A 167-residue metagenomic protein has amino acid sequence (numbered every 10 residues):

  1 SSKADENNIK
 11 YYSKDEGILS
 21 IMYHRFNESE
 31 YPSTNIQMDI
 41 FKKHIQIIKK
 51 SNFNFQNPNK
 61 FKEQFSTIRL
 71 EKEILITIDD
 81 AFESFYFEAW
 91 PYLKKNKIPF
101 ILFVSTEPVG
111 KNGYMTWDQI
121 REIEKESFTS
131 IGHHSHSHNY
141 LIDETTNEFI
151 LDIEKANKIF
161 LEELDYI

Functional and structural regions predicted by a protein language model:
S1-I74: N-terminal pre-catalytic segment of deacetylase/amide-hydrolase enzymes
E16, I21-Y31, E71-I74, E83 (+1 more regions): Metal-dependent polysaccharide deacetylase catalytic core of the NodB/CE4 family, i.e., the active-site-bearing domain
Q37, Y92-K95: Glycine-rich, phosphate-binding/catalytic loops in enzymes
D79-A81: Noncatalytic alpha-helical scaffolds and linker/capping helices
F87-E88: Membrane-embedded segments
